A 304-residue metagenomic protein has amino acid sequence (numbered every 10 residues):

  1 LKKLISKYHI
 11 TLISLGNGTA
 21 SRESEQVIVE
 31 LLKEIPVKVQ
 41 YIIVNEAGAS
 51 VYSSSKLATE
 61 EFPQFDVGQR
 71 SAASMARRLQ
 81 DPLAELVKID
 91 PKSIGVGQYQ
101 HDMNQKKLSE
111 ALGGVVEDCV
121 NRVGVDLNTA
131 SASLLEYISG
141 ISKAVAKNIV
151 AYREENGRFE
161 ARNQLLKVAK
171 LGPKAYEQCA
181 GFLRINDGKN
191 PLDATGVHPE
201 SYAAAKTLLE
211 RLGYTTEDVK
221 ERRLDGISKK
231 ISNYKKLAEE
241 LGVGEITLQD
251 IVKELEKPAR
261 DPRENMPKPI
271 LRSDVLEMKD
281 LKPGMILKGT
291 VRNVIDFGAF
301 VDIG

Functional and structural regions predicted by a protein language model:
L1-G113: Phosphate- and other anionic-substrate recognition elements at nucleic-acid/protein interfaces
L4-T11, G16, E30-K38, A47 (+10 more regions): Conserved, well-folded catalytic cores of nucleic-acid-processing and energy-transducing macromolecular machines
L12, S54-V67, V96-Q100, D118-V120 (+3 more regions): Short beta-alpha connecting loops at secondary-structure transitions that line or flank enzyme active sites
A20-S24, A49-Y52, R158, N186 (+1 more regions): Flexible loop/turn segments at secondary-structure boundaries
D81-Y152: Charge-patterned, long linear interaction tracts outside catalytic cores
R122-N265, R272, F300-D302: Accessory alpha-helical DNA-binding modules that contact the DNA backbone or grooves
R263-M285: Short boundary/loop segments of OB/S1/cold-shock single-stranded nucleic-acid-binding domains
D280-G304: S1/OB-fold single-stranded RNA-binding interface
